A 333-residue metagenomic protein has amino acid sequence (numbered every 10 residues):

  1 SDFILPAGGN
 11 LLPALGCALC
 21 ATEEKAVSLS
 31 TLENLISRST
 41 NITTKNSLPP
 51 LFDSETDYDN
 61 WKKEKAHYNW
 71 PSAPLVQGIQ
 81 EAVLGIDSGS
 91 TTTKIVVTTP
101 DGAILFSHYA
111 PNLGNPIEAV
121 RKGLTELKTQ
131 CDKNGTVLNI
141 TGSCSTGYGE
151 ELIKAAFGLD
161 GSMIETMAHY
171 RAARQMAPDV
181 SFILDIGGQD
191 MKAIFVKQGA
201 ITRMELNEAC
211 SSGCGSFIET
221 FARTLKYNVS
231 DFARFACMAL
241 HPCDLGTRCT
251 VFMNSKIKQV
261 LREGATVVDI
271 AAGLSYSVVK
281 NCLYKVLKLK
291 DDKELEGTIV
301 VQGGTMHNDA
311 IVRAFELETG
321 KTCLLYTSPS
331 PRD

Functional and structural regions predicted by a protein language model:
S1, I86-T92, G147-Y148, I186-D190 (+2 more regions): A short acidic Gly-Thr/Ser loop motif
S1, P6-N10, Y148-G149, S277 (+2 more regions): Glycine-rich phosphate-binding loops at beta-strand->alpha-helix junctions
D2-A7, E24-E165, E316-T322: N-terminal glycine/serine-rich phosphate-binding loop of ATP-dependent small-molecule kinases, especially carbohydrate
P13, L19-E23, Y109-I117, A200-M238: Glycine-rich phosphate-binding loop plus the immediately following alpha-helix
A14-G16, K63-I79, E150-G187, K192-G199 (+2 more regions): Conserved phosphate-binding catalytic cores of ATP/NTP-utilizing and phosphoryl-transfer enzymes
K63-P71, E126, G273-E296: Phosphate/ATP-binding catalytic cores across multiple sugar-kinase/actin-like superfamilies, primarily ASKHA
S255-Y284: Adenine-nucleotide phosphate-binding core of ATP-dependent small-molecule kinases
Y326-D333: Conserved small/polar residues in nucleotide/adenosyl-binding loops
